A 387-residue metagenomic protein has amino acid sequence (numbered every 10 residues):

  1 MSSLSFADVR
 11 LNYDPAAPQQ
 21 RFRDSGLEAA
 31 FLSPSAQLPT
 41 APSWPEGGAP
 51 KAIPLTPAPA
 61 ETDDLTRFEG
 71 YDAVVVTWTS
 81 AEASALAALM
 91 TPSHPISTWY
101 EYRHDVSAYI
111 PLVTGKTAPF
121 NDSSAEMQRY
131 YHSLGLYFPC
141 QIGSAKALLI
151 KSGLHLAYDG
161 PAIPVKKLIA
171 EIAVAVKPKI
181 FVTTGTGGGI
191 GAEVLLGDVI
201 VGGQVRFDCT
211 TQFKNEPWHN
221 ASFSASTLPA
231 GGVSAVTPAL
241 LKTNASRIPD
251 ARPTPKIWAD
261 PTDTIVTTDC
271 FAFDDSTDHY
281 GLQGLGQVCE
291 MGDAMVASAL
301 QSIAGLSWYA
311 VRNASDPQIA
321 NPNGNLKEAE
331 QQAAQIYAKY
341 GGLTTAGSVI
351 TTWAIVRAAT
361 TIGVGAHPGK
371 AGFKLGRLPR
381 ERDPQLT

Functional and structural regions predicted by a protein language model:
M1-T387: Accessory terminal and edge-of-domain segments that mediate assembly/interaction and cofactor placement around
